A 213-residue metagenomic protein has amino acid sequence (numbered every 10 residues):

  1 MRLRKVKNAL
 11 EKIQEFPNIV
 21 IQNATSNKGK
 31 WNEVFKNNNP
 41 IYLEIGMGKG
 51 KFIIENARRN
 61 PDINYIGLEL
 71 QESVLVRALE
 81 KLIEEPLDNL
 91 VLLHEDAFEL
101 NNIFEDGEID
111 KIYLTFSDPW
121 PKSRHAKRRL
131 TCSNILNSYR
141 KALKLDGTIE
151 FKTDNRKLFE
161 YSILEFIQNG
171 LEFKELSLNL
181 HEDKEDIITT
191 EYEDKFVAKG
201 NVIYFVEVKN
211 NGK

Functional and structural regions predicted by a protein language model:
M1-I41, K51-R58: S-adenosyl-L-methionine
G46-K49: Class I SAM-dependent methyltransferase "Motif I" SAM/SAH-binding loop
Q71: Conserved SAM/SAH-binding beta-strand->alpha-helix loop
L75-R77, F159: Short alpha-helix immediately C-terminal to the canonical SAM-binding loop
L79-D106: S-adenosyl-L-methionine
T131-L145: A short glycine-rich, Lys/Arg-flanked "PGG" loop and its adjoining helix->strand segment in the class I
D146-T153: Conserved beta-strand signature within the Rossmann-like core of class I S-adenosyl-L-methionine
S162-L164, N169-K213: Class I S-adenosyl-L-methionine
